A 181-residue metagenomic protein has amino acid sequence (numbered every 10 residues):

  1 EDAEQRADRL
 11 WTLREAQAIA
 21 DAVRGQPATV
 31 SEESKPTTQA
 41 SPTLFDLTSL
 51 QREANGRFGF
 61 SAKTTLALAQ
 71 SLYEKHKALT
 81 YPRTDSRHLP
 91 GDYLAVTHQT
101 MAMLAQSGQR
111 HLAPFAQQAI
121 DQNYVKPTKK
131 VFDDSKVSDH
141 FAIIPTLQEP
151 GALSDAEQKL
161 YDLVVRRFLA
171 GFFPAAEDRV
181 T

Functional and structural regions predicted by a protein language model:
E1-T181: Core catalytic DNA strand-manipulation module of type IA topoisomerases
